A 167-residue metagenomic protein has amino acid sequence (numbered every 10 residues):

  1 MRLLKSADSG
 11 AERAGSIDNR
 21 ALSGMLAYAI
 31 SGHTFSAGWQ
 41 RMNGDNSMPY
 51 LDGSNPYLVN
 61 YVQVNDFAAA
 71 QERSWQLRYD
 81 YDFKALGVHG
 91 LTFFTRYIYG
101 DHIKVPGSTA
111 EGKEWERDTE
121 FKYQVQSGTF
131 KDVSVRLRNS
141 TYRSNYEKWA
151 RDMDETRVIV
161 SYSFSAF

Functional and structural regions predicted by a protein language model:
M1, L26, F35-A37, Y79 (+4 more regions): Membrane-embedded beta-strand positions of outer-membrane beta-barrel proteins
M1-A29, S36-G38: A conserved active-site cap/scaffold subdomain adjacent to cofactor or substrate pockets
L3-A7, I30, W39-D45, R73 (+6 more regions): Transmembrane beta-strands of outer-membrane beta-barrel pores
G10-E12, Y61-D66, I103-T109, S144-K148: Extracellular loop and loop/strand-boundary signature of outer-membrane beta-barrel proteins
D18-L22, Q71-W75, K113-R117, D152-T156: Residues that define the transmembrane beta-barrel architecture of outer-membrane proteins
S31, P56-I103: Internal helical hairpin/lid segments
L77, T119-F121, D152-F167: Outer-membrane beta-barrel "beta-signal"
K84-L91, Q126-V135, S165-F167: Short loop/turn motifs that connect adjacent beta-strands in outer-membrane beta-barrel proteins
